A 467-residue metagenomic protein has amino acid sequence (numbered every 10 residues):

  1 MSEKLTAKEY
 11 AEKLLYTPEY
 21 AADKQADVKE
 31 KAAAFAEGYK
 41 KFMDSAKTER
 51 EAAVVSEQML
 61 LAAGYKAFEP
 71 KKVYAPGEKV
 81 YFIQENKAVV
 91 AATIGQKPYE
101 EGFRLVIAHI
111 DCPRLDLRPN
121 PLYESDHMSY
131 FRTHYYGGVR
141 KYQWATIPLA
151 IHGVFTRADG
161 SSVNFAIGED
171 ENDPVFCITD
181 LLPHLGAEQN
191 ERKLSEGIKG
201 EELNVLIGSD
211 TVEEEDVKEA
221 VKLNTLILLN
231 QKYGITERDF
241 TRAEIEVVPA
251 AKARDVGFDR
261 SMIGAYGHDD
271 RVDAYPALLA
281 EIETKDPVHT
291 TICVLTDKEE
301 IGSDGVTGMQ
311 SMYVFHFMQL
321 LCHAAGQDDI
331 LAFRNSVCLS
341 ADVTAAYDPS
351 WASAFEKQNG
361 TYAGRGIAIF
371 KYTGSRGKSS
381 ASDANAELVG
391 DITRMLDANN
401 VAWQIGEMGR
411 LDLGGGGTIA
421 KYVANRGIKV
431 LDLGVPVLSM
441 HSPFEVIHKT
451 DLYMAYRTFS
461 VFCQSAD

Functional and structural regions predicted by a protein language model:
M1-D467: N-terminal hydrophobic/helix-forming segments and targeting peptides
